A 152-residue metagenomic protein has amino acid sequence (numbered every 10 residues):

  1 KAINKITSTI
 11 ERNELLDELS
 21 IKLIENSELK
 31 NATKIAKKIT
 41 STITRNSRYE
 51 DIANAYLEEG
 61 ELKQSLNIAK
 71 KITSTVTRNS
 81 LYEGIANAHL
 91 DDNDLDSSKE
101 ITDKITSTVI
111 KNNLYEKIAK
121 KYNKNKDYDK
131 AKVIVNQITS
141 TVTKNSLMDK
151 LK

Functional and structural regions predicted by a protein language model:
K1-K152: Non-catalytic tandem-repeat scaffold regions and their flanking low-complexity/translocation tails
